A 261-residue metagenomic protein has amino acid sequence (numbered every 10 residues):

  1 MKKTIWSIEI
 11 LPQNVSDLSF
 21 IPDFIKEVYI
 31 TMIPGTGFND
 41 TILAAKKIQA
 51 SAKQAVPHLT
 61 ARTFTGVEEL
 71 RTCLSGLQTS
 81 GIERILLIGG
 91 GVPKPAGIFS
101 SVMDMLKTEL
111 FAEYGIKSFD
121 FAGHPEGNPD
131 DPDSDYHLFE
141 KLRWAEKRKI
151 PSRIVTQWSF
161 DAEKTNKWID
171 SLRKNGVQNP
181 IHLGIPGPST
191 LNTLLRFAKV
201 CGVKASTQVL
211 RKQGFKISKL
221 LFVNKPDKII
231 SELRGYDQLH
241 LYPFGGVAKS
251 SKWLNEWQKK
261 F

Functional and structural regions predicted by a protein language model:
M1-L138, R143, G214-L220, Y236-D237 (+2 more regions): Active-site beta->alpha loop and helix N-cap motifs at the rims of alpha/beta catalytic domains
A50-A52, F111-G115, K147-K149, R173-Q178 (+1 more regions): Short helix-capping segments at alpha-helix termini
P95, T165, V247-F261: C-terminal helical cap(s) of enzyme catalytic domains, especially alpha/beta-barrels
G97-I98, D130-D133, N166-K167, N192-V200 (+1 more regions): Short, well-ordered secondary-structure micro-motifs
D120-A122, R153-Q157, I181-P186, Y242: Short, conserved beta-strand edge motifs with alternating hydrophobic and charged residues
G123-P125, F160, G184-N192, G245-A248: Glycine-rich beta-alpha junction loops
P129-K147, P151-I169: Hydrophobic, aromatic-enriched interface-forming segments
G184-R234: Catalytic-face loop-and-helix region of soluble metabolic enzyme cores
